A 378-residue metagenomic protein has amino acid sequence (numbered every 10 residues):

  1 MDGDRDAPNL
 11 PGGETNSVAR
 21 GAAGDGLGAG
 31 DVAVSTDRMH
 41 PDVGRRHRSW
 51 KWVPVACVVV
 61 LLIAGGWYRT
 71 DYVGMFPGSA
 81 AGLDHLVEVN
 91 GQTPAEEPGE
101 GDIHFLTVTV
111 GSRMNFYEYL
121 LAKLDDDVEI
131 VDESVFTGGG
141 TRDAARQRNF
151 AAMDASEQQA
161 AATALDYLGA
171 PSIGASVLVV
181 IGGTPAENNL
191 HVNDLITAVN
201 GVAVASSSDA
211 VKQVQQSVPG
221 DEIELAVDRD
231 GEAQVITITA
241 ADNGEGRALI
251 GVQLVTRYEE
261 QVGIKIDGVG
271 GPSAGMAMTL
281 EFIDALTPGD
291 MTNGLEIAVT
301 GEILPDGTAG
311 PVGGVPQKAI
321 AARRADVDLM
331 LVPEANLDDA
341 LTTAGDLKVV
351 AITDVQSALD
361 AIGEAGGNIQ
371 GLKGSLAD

Functional and structural regions predicted by a protein language model:
M1-S49, E129-E133: Terminal targeting segments of Actinobacterial cell-envelope proteins
V18, L27, L190-H191, S217: Short, well-ordered loop/turn sites that connect or cap secondary structure elements
K51-R69: Hydrophobic membrane-insertion alpha-helices, especially the h-region of bacterial N-terminal signal peptides
M75-G111, I130-I181, T237-G301: PDZ/PDZ-like peptide-tail recognition elements
D154-A198, V202-A205, T308-G313, A325: PDZ/PDZ-like domain segments forming the peptide/carboxylate-binding groove, activating on the N-terminal beta-strands
L165, A186, N193-I196, L225 (+4 more regions): Terminal peptide-recognition signature
K212-L254, L341-A377: PDZ-domain C-terminal substructure recognizer with occasional recognition of PDZ-binding tails
A285, P305-V332: Glycine- and Gly-Pro-enriched alpha-helical subdomains that act as flexible, kink-prone "lid/hinge" or packing modules
